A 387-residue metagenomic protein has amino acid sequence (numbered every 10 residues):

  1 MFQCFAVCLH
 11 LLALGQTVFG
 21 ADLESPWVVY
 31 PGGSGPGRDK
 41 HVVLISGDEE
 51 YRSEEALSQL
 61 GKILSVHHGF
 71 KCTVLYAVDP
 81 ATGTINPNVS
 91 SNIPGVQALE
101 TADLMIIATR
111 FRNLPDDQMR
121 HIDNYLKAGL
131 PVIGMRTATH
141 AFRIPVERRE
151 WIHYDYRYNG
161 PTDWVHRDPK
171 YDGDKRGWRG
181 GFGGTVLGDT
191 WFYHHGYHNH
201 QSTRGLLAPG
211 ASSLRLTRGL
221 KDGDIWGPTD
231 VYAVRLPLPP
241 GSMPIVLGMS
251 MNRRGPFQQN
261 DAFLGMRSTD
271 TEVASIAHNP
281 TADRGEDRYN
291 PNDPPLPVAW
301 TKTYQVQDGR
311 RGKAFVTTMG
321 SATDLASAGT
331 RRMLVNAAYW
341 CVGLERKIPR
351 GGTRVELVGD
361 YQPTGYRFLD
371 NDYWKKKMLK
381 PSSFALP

Functional and structural regions predicted by a protein language model:
Q3-T17: Bacterial N-terminal signal peptides
G15-W27, I85-N86: Short coil-to-helix leader/linker segments, especially the first N-terminal amphipathic alpha-helix with its helix
A21-G37, E55-A56, I63-H67, R254 (+1 more regions): Extracellular ligand-binding/catalytic regions of CAZymes and related secreted enzymes and adhesion modules
V28-G32, V43-I45, E49-F142: Helical hinge/lid and interdomain linker segments adjacent to catalytic or ligand-binding clefts that mediate domain
G37-R38, E100-T101, A128, P240 (+1 more regions): Residue-level preference for short coil/turn positions at secondary-structure junctions
R38, L57, M135-P280, R350-P387: An acidic, glycine-rich "communication" segment
V43, I133, M243-L247, F315-T317: Hydrophobic/aromatic beta-strand patches that form the interior of the parallel beta-sheet core in alpha/beta enzyme
G47-E50, H200-L206, S212, T217-D222 (+2 more regions): Active-site rim elements
